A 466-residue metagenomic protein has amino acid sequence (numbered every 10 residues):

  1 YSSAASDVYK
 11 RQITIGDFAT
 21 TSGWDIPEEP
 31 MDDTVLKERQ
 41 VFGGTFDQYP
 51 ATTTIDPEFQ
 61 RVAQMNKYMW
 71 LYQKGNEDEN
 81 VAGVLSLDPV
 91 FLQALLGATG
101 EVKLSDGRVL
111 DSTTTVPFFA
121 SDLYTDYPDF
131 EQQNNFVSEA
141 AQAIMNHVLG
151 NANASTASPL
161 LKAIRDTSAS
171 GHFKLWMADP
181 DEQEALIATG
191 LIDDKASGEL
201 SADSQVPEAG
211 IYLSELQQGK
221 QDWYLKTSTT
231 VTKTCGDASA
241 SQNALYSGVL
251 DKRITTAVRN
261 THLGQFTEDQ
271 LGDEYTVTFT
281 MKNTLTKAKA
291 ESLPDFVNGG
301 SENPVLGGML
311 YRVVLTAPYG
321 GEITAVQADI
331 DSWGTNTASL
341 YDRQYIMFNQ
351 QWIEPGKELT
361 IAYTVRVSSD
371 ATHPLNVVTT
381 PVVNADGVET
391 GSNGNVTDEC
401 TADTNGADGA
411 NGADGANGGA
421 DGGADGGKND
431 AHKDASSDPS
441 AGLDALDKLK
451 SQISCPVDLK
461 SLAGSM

Functional and structural regions predicted by a protein language model:
A4-Y9: Short, small-residue-biased leader/transition segments that mark boundaries at the very start of proteins
D17-F42: Surface-exposed loop and adjacent secondary-structure segments within mature catalytic domains
T20-W24, P89-A94, E101, V109 (+1 more regions): Solvent-exposed loop/turn segments at secondary-structure junctions within structured extracellular/periplasmic domains
D47-E58, E77-A82, Y124-Q132, N349-Q350: Second-shell loop/turn segments in exported
I55-A98, H147-N151, D166-A169: Amphipathic, coiled-coil-like alpha-helical scaffolding segments used for oligomerization/assembly
P57, T167, G171-T404, S436-M466: Accessory, solvent-exposed terminal regions and/or long lumenal/extracellular loops of proteins
L96-S155, R165: Flexible, polar/acidic helix-loop-strand segments at domain edges
D403-D434: Small-residue-biased low-complexity repeat regions
